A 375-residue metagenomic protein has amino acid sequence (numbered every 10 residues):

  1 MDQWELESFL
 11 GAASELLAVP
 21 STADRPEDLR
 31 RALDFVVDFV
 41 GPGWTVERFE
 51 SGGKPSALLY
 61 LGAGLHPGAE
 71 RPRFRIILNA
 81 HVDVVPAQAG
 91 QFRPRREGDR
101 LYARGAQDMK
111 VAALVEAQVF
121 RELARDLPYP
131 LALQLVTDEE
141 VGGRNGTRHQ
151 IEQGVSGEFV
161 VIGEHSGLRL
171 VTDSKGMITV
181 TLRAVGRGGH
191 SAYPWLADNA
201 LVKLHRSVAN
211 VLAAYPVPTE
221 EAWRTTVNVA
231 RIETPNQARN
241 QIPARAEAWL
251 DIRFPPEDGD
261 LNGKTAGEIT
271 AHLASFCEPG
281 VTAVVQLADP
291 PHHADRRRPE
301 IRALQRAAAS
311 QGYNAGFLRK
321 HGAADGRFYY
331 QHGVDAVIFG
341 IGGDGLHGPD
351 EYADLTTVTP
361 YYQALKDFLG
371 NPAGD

Functional and structural regions predicted by a protein language model:
M1-R104, D126-L127, K366: Acidic/His- and Gly-rich active-site-bordering loop/insert found across diverse amide/peptide-bond hydrolases
W4, S21, I178-D375: Metal-dependent amide/peptide-bond hydrolase catalytic core, centered on the "pita-bread" metallohydrolase fold
A69-R71, E97, V119-L133, V211-E220 (+1 more regions): Phosphate-handling active-site elements
R75-I77, L101, S156-I162, T181 (+1 more regions): Short glycine-aspartate micro-motif
D83-E97, T172-R183, R306, V337: Acidic-glycine-rich active-site phosphate/pyrophosphate-binding loop
M109-T179: Acidic/histidine-rich catalytic neighborhood of metal-dependent amide-processing enzymes
